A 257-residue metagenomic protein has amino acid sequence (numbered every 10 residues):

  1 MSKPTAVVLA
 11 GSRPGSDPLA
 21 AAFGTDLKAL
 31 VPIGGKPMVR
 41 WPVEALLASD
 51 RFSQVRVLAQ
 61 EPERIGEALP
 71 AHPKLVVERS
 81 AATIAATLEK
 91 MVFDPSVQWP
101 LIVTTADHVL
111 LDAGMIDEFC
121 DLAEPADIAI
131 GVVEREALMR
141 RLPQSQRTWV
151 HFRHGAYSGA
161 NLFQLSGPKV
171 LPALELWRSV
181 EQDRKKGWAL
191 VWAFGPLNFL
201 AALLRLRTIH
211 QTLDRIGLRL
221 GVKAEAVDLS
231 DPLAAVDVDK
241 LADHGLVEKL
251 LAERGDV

Functional and structural regions predicted by a protein language model:
M1-G24: N-terminal nucleotide-binding beta1-loop-alpha1 segment
F23-R40: Short catalytic helix/loop segments, enriched in acidic residues and glycine and frequently bearing histidine
R40, R56-Q60: Short internal beta-strands
A45-F52: Short, acidic, metal-binding catalytic loop of nucleotide-sugar glycosyltransferases
P62-E67: Short, charged/polar "capping" segments at the starts of alpha-helices and the immediately preceding loops
A68-I102, L110-L111: Short phosphate-binding loop-to-helix
L111-L218, L229-L233: Conserved core of the sugar-phosphate nucleotidyltransferase
K240: Short, conserved phosphate/pyrophosphate- and ester-handling motifs at nucleotide-, phospho-/glycolipid
